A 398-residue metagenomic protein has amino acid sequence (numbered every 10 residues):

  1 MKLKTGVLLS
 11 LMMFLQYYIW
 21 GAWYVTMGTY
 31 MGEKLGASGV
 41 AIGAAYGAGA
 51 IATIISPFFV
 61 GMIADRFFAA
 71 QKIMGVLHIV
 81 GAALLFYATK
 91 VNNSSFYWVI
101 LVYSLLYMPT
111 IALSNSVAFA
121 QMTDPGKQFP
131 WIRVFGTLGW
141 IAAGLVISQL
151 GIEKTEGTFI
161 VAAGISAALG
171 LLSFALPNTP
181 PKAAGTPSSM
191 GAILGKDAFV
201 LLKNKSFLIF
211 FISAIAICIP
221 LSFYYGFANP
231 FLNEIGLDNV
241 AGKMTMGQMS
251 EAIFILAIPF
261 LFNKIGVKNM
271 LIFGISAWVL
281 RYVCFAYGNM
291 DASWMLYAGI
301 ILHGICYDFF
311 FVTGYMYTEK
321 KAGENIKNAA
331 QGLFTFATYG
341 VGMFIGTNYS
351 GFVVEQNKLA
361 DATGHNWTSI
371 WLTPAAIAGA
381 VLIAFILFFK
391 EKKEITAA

Functional and structural regions predicted by a protein language model:
M1-L3, L176-I212: Juxtamembrane intracellular "pre-TM" segments in multi-pass secondary transporters
K2, L8, A88-K90, A168-N178 (+2 more regions): Multi-pass alpha-helical transporter architecture, strongest for 12-TM Major Facilitator/SLC carriers used
K2-A50, S206-K243, F311: Helix-loop boundary and gating motifs at the non-cytosolic
F14, L84, N93-L113, V117 (+2 more regions): Hydrophobic core of transmembrane alpha-helices in multi-pass small-molecule transporters, especially MFS/SLC-type
I55-A69, G151, I253-V267, V354-E355: Helix-to-loop junctions at the C-terminal end of transmembrane segments in multipass secondary transporters
I55-V91: Conserved MFS/SLC helix-loop-helix module at the cytosolic interface between two early adjacent transmembrane helices
K72-F86, N269-C284: Structural signature of the two symmetry-related core transmembrane helices
Q149-I165, G351-A378: A membrane-interface helix-boundary motif in multi-pass transporters
